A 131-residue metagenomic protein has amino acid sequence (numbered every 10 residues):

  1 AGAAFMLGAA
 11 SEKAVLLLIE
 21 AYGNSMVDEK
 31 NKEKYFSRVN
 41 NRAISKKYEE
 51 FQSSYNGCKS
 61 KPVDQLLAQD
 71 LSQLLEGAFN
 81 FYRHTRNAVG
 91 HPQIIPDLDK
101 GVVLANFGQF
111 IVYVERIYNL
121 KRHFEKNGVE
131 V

Functional and structural regions predicted by a protein language model:
A1-K59, L120-V131: Amphipathic alpha-helical interface elements
Q65-V131: Charge-enriched, short contiguous segments at helix-coil
